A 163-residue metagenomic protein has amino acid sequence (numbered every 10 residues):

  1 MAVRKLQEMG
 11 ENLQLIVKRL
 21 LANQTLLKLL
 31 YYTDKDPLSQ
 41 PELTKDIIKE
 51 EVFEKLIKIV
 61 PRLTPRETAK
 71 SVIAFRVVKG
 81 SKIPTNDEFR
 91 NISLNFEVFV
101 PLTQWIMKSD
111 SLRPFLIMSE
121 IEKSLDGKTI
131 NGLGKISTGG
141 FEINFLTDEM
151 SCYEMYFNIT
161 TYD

Functional and structural regions predicted by a protein language model:
M1-I83: Small/polar-rich, solvent-exposed N-terminal microdomains that initiate assembly or binding
L38, K58, L63-A74, Q104-D126 (+1 more regions): Acidic, Ser/Thr- and Gly-enriched intrinsically disordered low-complexity segments
I73, I92-F96, Y153-M155: Hydrophobic residues positioned within well-ordered beta-strands of beta-sheet architectures
V77-G80, F99-P101, N158-T160: Generic short beta-strand segments
S81-I83, L102-M107: A generic structural motif
I83-F89, L146-E149: Short, solvent-exposed beta-strand/turn "edge" segments of beta-rich domains on protein surfaces
F89-W105: Short acidic, glycine/tyrosine-flanked loop/strand segments centered on an H-E-D-like triad
L112-D163: Acidic-leaning, charged glycine-interspersed low-complexity segments
